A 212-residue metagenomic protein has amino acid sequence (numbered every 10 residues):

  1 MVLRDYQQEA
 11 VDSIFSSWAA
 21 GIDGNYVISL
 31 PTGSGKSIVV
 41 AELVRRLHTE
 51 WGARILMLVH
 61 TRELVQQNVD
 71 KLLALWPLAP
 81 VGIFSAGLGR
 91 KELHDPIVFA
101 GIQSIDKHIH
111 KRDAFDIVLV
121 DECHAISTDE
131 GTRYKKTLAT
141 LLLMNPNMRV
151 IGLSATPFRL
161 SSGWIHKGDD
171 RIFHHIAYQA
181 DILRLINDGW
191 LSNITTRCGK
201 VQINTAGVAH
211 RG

Functional and structural regions predicted by a protein language model:
M1-S29: Conserved pre-motif I regulatory segment
G21-L43: Walker A/P-loop
S37-V39, L47-A74: Conserved Walker A/P-loop ATP-binding site and its immediately adjacent core in helicase/helicase-like ATPase domains
R54, H94-I97, F115-I117, P146-I151: Loop/turn-to-beta-strand initiation segments
L73-H110: Inter-Walker segment of RecA-like/P-loop motor cores
I97-E122, I126-T137: Conserved RecA-like ASCE ATPase "motif II neighborhood" in helicase/translocase motors
A125-N193: Post-DEXD/H (motif II) to motif III coupling segment of the RecA-like Helicase ATP-binding lobe
L183-G212: Inter-lobe coupling/hinge segments of SF2-like helicase ATPases
